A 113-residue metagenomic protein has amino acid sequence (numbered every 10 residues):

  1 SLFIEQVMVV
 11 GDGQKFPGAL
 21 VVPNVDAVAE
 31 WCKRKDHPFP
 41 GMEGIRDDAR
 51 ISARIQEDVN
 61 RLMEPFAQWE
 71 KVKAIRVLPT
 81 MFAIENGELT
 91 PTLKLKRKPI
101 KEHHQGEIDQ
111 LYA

Functional and structural regions predicted by a protein language model:
S1-A113: AMP-binding adenylation
